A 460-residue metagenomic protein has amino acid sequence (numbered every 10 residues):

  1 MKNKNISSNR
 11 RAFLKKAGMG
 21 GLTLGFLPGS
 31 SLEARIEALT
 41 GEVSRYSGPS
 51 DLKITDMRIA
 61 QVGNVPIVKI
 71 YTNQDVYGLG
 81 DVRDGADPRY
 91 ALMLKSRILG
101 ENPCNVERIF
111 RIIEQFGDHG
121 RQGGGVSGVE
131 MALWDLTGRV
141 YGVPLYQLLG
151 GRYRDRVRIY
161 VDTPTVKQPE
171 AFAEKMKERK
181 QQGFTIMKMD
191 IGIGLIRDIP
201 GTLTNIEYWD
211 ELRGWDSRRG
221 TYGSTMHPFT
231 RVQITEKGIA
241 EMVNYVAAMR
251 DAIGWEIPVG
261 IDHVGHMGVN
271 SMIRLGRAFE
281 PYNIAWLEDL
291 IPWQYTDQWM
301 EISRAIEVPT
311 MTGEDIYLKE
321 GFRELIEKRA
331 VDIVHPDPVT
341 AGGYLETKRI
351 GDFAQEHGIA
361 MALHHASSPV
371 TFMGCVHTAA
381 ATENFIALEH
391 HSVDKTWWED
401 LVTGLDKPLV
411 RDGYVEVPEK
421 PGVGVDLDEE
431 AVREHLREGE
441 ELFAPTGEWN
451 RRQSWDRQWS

Functional and structural regions predicted by a protein language model:
M1-N9: N-terminal secretory signal peptides
N9-L27: N-terminal export leaders
P28-N64, V68-I70, Y77: C-terminal segment of N-terminal export signals and the immediately downstream linker at the start of the mature
V62, D84-A86, V423: A short acidic/small-residue loop/turn micro-motif
N73, Y77-V143, D456-Q458: Metal- or metallocofactor-binding catalytic centers and their adjacent structured scaffolds across diverse enzyme
S96-N105, R277, N283-W286, I291-G422 (+1 more regions): Shared catalytic-loop signature of beta/alpha-barrel
R156-Y160, P164-M300: Metal-dependent enolase-superfamily TIM-barrel catalytic cores that perform enediolate-based chemistry
V423-S460: Extended hydrophobic packing segments that form well-structured cores
